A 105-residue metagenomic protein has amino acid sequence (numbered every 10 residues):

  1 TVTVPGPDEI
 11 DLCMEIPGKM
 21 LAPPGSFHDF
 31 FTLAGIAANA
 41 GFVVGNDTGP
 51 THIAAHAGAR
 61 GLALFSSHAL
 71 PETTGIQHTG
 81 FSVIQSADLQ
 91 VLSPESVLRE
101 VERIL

Functional and structural regions predicted by a protein language model:
T1-L62, S66: Donor-binding and catalytic core of enzymes assembling or modifying cell-surface/extracellular glycoconjugates
L21-P23, H52-L105: Nucleotide-sugar donor-binding patch of glycosyltransferase catalytic domains
